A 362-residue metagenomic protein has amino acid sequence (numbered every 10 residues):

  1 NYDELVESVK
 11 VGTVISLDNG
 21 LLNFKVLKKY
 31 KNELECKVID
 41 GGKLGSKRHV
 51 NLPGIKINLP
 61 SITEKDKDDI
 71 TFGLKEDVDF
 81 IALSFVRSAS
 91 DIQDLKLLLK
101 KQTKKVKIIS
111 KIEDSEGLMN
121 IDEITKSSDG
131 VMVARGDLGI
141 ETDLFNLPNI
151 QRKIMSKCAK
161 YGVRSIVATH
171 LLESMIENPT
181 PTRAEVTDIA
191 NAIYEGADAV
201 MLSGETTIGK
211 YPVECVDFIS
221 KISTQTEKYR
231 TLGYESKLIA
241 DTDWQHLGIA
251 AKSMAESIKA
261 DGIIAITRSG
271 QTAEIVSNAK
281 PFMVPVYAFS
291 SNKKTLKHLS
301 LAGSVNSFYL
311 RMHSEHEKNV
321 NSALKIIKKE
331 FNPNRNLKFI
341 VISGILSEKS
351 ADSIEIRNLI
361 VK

Functional and structural regions predicted by a protein language model:
N1-K362: Non-catalytic helical/linker scaffolds that mediate oligomerization, partner binding, and domain coupling around large
